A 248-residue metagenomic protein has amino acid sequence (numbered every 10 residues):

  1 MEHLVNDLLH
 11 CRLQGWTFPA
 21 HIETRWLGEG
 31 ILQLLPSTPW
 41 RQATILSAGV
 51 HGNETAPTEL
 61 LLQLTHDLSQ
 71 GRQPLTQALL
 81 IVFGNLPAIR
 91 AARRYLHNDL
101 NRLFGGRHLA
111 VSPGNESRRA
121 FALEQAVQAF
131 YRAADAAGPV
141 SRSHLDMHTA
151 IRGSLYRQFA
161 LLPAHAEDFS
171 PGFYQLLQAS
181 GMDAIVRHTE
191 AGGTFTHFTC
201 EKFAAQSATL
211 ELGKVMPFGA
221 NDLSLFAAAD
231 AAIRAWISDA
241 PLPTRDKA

Functional and structural regions predicted by a protein language model:
M1-A248: Structured catalytic-domain cores with a bias toward divalent-metal coordination
